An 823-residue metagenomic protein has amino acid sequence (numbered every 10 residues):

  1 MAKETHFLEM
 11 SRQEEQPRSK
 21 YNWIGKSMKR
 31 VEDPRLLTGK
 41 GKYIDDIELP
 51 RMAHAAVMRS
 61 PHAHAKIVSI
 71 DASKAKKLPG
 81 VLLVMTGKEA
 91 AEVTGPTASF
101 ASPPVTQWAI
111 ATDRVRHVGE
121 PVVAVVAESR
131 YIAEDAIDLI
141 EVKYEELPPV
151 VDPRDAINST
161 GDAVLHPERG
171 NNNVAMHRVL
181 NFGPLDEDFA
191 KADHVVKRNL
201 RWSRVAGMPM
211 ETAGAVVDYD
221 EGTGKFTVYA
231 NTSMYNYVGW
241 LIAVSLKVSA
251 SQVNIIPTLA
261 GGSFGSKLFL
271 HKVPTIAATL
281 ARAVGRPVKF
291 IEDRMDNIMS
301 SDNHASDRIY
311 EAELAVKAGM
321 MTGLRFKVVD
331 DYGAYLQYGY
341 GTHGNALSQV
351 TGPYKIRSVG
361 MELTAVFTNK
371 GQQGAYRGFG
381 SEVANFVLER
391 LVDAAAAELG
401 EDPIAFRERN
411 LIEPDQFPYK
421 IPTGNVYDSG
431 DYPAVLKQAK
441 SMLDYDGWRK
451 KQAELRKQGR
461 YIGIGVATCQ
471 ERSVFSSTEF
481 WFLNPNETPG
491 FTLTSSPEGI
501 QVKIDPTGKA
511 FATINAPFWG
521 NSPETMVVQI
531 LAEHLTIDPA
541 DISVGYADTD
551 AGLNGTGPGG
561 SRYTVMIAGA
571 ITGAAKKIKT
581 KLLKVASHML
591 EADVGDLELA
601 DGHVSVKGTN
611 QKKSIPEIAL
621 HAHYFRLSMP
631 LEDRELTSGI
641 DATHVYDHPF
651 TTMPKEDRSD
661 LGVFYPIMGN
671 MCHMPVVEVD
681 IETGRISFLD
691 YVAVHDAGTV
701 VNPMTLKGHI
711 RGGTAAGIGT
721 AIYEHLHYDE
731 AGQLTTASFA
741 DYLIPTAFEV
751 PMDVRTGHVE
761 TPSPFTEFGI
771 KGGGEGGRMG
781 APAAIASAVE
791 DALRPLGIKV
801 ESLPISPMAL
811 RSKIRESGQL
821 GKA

Functional and structural regions predicted by a protein language model:
M1-G170, V174, V195, V273 (+1 more regions): Flexible, low-hydrophobicity surface segments
A2, H6, K77-L78, G87-K88 (+5 more regions): C-terminal catalytic domains of large/alpha subunits in multi-subunit enzymes
K26, E32-R35, F100-A101, N171-A215 (+7 more regions): Glycine-rich loop/linker segments at domain edges
P34-R35, D138-L147, V151, S233-Y235 (+6 more regions): Extended active-site and interfacial segments that coordinate phosphate-rich ligands in large catalytic machineries
A55, F226-A230, K509-I514, F688: Short, aliphatic-rich beta-strand segments
T94-S99, A136-L139, M208, A230 (+14 more regions): Short acidic, glycine/serine/threonine-rich loops at helix termini
D162-L246, E413-K509, H673, T735-P751 (+1 more regions): Helix-loop-helix junctions that connect adjacent transmembrane helices in secondary transporters/permeases, recognized
L259, S263-G285, F290-I291, D307 (+1 more regions): Thiamine diphosphate
